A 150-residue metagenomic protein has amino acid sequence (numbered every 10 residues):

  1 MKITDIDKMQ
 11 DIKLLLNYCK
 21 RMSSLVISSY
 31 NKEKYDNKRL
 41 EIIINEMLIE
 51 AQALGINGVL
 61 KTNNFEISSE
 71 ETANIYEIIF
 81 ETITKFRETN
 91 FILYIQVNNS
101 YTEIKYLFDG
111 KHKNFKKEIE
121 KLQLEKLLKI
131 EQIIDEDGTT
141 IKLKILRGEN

Functional and structural regions predicted by a protein language model:
M1-K61: Conserved DHp (HisKA) dimerization/phosphotransfer helix of two-component histidine kinases, i.e., the long coiled-coil
K2-T4, S68-Y94: Conserved ATP-binding N-box helix of the HATPase_c
G55-E81, N99-T102: Conserved short strand/loop->alpha-helix "switch" segment adjacent to the catalytic nucleotide/phosphoryl-transfer site
V59, Y94, K129-E131: Short beta-strand patches within cytosolic ATPase/nucleotide-binding catalytic cores
E81-T84, K111-K144: ATP phosphate-binding glycine-rich loop and adjacent ATP-lid/helix-beta elements within ATP-binding kinase/ATPase
I92-F108, I133-E136: Short beta-strand/loop element within the Bergerat-fold HATPase_c
Y101-K113, L146-E149: Glycine-rich acidic phosphate-binding loop
